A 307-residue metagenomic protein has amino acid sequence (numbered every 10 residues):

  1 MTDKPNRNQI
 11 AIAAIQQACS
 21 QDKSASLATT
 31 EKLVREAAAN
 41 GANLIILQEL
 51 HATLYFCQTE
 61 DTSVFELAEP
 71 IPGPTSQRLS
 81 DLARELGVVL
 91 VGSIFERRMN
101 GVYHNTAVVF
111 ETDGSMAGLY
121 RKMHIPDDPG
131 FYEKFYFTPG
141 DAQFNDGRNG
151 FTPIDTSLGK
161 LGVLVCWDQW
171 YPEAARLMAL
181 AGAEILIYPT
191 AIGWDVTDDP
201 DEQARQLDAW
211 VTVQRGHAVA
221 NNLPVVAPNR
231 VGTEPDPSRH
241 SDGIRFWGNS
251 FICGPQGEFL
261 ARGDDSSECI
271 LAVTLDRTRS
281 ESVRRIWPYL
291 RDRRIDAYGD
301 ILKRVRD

Functional and structural regions predicted by a protein language model:
K4-A18: Short beta-strand segments enriched in small/hydrophobic residues
I12, N105, V109-A117, F251-L260: Short, glycine-anchored, charge-dense loop/turn motifs used at functional sites
I12-I15, S26, V34-S63, A83 (+6 more regions): Active-site beta-strand/loop signature of hydrolases that rely on acidic residues for catalysis
A68-V91, K160, C166-C269: CN hydrolase (nitrilase-like) catalytic-core segments centered on the catalytic cysteine and neighboring Lys/Glu
E69-I71, D81, R98-T212, I286-W287: Active-site catalytic loop in hydrolytic enzyme cores
G92-I94, T106-V109, T152, S250-I252 (+1 more regions): Short beta-strand scaffold segments in enzyme catalytic cores
K122-P126, D265-C269, T278: A short acidic/small-residue loop/turn micro-motif
T278-D307: A conserved C-terminal secondary-structure "cap"
